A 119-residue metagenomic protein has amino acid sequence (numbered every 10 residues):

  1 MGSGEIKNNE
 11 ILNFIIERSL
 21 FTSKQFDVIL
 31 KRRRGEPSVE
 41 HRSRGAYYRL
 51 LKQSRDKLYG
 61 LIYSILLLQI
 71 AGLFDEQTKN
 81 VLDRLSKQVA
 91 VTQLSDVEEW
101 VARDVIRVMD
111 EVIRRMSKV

Functional and structural regions predicted by a protein language model:
G2-R18: Short, Lys/Arg-enriched N-terminal segment that forms or immediately precedes the first helix of a structured domain
K24-R32: Short alpha-helical "packing" element that flanks the helix-turn-helix/winged-helix DNA-binding module
K31-S43: Helix-turn-helix DNA-binding module
Q53, N80, R84, V108-E111: Charged, amphipathic alpha-helical oligomerization/scaffolding segments
R55-I62, L66: C-terminal flanking helix
S64-L94: Intrinsically disordered, low-complexity basic tails/linkers immediately adjacent to helix-turn-helix/homeobox/MYB/SANT
K87-V119: Amphipathic alpha-helical binding modules
